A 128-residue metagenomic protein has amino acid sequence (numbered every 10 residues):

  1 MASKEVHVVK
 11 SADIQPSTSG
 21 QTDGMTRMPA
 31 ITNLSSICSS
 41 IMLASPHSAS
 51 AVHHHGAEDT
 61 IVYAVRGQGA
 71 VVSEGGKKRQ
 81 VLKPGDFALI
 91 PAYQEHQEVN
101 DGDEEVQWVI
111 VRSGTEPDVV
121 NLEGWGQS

Functional and structural regions predicted by a protein language model:
M1-I37, A51, N121-S128: A short, N-terminal "cap"/entry segment at the start of jelly-roll beta-barrel domains of the cupin/DSBH fold
A2-H7, T18, M42, Q97-S128: Double-stranded beta-helix
S35, A57, G76, D103-E104: Short strand-connecting beta-turns/loops that link adjacent beta-strands
S35-I37, A44-A49, Q68-A70, G114: Short, charged/polar surface micro-motifs in flexible loops or helix N-caps
S39, V71-S73, W108: Short hydrophobic/aromatic-rich beta-strand segments that constitute the beta-sheet cores of beta-sandwich/beta-barrel
S45, S73-G75, L82-D101, V111-S113: Conserved metal-binding segment of the jelly-roll/cupin
A49, H54-P84, Q94: A short beta-strand-loop-beta hairpin characteristic of the jelly-roll/cupin
